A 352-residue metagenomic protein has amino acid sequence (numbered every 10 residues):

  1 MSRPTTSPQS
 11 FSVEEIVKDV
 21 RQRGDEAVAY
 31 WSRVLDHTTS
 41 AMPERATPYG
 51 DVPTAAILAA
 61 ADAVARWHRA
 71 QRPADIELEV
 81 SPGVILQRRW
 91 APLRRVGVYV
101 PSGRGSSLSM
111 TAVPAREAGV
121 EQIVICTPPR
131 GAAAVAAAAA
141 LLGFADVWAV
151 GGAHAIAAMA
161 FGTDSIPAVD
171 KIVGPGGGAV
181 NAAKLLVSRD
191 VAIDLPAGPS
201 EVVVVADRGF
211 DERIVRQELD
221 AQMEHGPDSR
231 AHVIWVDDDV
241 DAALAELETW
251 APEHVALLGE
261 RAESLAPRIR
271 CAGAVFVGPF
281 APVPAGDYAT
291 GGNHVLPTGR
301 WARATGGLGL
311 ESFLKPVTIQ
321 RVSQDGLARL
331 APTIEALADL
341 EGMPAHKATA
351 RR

Functional and structural regions predicted by a protein language model:
M1-R94: N-terminal Rossmann-like NAD(P)+-binding subdomain of aldehyde/semialdehyde dehydrogenases
P73-A74, A91-R95, R104, A118-I123 (+9 more regions): Short coil/turn connectors at secondary-structure junctions
A74, L78-A138: Conserved small-residue-rich beta-alpha loop and adjacent elements that most often cradle the phosphate/pyrophosphate
P82, P129-A133, V150-A157, A262: Short acidic loop-to-helix transition motifs that present clustered carboxylates
G143-H232: Conserved NAD(P)+-binding/catalytic subdomain of aldehyde/semialdehyde dehydrogenases
I214-V215, M223, R230-V255: Oxyanion-binding "anion nests"
E248-R352: C-terminal core of ALDH-fold dehydrogenases
